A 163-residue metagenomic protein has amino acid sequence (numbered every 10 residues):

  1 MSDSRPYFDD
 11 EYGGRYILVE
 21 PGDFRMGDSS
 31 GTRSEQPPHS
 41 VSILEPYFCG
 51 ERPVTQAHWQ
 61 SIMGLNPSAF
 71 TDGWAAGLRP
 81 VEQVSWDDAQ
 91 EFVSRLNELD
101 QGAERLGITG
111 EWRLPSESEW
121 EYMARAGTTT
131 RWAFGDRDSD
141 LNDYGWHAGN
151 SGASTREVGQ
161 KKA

Functional and structural regions predicted by a protein language model:
M1-P6: Acidic, Ser/Thr/Gly/Pro-rich low-complexity segments and short DxT(G/T)-type signature motifs
F8-S68, V84-D87: A short glycine-rich, aromatic-capped structural motif
R25, S30, A75, Q83-A163: Functional-site microenvironments in short loops/helix caps that host divalent-cation chemistry
P38, L44-P46, A76-L78, A153-T155: Short, solvent-exposed beta-strand edge segments and adjacent coil->beta transition regions
I43, W59, G77-L78, R105: A short, structure-level motif marking secondary-structure boundaries and short turns
A57-S61, R79, Q90-S94: N-terminal, well-ordered alpha-helical segments
F70, A75-A76: Surface-exposed, flexible coil segments in extracellular/virion-facing regions
